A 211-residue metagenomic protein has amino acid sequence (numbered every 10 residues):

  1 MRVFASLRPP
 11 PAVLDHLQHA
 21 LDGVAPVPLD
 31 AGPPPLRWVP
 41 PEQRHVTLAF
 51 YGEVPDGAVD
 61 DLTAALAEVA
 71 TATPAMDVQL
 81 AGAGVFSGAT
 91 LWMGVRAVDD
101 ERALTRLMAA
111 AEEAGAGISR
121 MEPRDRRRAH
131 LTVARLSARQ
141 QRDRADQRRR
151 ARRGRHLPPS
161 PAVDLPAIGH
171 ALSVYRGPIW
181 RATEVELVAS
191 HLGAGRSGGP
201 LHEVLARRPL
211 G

Functional and structural regions predicted by a protein language model:
M1-G211: Histidine-dependent nucleotide/RNA phosphoesterase domain, centered on the 2H-phosphoesterase fold with its duplicated
